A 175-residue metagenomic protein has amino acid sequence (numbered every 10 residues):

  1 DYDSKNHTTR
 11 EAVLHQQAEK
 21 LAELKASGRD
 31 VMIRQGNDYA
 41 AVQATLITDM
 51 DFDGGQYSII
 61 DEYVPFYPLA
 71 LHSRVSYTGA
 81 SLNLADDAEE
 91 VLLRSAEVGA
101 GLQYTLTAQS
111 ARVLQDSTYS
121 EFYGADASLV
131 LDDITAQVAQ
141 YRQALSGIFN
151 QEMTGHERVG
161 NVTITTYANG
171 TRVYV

Functional and structural regions predicted by a protein language model:
D3-V175: Active-site-proximal substrate-binding groove within the catalytic cores of carbohydrate-active enzymes
